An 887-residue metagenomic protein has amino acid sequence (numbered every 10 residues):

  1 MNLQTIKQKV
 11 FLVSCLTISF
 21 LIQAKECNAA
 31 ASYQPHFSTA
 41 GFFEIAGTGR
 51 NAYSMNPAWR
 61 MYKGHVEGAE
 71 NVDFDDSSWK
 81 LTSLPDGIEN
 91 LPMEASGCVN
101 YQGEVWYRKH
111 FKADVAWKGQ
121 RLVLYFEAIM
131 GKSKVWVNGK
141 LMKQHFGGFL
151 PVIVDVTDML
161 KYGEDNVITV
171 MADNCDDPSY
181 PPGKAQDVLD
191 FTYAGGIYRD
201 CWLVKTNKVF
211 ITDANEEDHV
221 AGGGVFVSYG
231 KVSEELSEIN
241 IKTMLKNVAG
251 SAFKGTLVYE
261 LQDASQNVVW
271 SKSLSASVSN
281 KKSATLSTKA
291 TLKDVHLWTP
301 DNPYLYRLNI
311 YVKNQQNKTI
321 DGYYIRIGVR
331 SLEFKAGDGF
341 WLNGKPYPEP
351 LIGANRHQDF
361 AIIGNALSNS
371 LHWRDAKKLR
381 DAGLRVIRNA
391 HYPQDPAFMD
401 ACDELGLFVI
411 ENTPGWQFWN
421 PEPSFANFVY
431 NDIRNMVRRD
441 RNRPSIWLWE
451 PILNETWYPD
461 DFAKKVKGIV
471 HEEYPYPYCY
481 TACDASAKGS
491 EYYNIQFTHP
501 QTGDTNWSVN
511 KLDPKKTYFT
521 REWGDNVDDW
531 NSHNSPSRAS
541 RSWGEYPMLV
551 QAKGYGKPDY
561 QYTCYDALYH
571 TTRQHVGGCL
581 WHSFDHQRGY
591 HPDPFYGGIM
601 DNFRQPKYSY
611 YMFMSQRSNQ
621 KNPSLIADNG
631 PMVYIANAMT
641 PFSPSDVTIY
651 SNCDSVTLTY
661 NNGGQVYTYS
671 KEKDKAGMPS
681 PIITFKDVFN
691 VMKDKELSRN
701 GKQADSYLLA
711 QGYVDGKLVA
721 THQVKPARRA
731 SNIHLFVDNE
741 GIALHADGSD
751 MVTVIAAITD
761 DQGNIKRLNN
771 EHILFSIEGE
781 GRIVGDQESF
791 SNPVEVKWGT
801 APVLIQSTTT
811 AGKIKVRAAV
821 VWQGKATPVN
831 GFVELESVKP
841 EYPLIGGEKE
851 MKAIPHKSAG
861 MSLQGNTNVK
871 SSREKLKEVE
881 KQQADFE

Functional and structural regions predicted by a protein language model:
E26-P92, M171, C175-Y180, G196-Y198 (+9 more regions): Accessory carbohydrate-binding/adhesion or oligomerization-edge regions at the termini of glycan-active proteins
S32-G41, I45, Y53, H65 (+6 more regions): Accessory beta-strand-rich segments of carbohydrate-active enzymes
R50-E70, E89, Y193-G196, L203 (+5 more regions): Substrate-binding clefts and catalytic carboxylate motifs of secreted carbohydrate-active enzymes
D86-N138, K143-F146, D177, K208-E217 (+5 more regions): Active-site-adjacent substrate/metal-binding segments within catalytic domains of carbohydrate-active enzymes
V156, T288-L297, I683-Q703, N792-T809: Short, hydrophobic beta-strand segments
K161-D165, K242-K335, T810, L835: Extended acidic/polar, glycine-enriched regions that form or flank non-catalytic beta-rich accessory modules
I241-L245, Y311, I649-S651, F736 (+3 more regions): Beta-strand-rich structural segments
W373-K378, V386-S609, F613, G630-A636: Substrate-binding/catalytic cleft of secreted carbohydrate-active enzymes, primarily glycoside hydrolases
